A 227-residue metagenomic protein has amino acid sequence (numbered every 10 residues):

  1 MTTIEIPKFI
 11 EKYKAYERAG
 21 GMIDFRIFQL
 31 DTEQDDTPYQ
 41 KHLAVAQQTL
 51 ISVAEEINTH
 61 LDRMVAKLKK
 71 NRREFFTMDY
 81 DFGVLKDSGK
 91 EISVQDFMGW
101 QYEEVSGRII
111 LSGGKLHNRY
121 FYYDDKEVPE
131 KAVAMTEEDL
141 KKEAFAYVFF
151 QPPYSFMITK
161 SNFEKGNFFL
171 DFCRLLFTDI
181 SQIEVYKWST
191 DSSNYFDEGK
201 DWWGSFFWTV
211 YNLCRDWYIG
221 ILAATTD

Functional and structural regions predicted by a protein language model:
T3-N167, D171-T178: Extended, low-hydrophobicity segments enriched in charged/polar residues
T159-D227: Acidic, proline/glycine-rich low-complexity IDRs
